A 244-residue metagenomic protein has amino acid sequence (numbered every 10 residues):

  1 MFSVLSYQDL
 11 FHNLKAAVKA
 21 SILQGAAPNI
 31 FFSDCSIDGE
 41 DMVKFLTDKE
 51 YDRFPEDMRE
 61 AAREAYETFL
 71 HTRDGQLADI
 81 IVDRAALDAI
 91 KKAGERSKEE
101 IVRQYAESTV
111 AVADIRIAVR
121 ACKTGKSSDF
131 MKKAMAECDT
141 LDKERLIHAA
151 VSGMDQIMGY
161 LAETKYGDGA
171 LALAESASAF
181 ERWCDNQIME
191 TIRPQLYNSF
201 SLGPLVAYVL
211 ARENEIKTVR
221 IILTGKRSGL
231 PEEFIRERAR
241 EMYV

Functional and structural regions predicted by a protein language model:
M1-V244: Extended alpha-helical surfaces
